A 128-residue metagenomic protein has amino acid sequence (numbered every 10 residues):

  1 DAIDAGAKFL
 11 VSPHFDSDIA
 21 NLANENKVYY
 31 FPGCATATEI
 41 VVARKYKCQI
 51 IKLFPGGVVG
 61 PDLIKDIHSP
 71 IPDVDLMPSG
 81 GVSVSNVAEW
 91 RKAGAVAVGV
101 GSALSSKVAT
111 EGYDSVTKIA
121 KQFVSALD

Functional and structural regions predicted by a protein language model:
D1-A5, T38-Y46, L63, V82-V98: Catalytic cores of alpha/beta
I3, A20-E25, R44, I64-S69 (+1 more regions): Surface-exposed amphipathic alpha-helices with a cationic face
G6-F15, Y29-I40, Q49-G57: Catalytic beta/alpha-barrel core
A7-K8, L22-F31, P70-P78: Short beta-strand/loop segments at the ligand-binding rim of alpha/beta enzyme cores
P13, G33, S79, V100-G101: Generic beta-sheet signal
H14-I19, L53-P61, A93-T117: Glycine-rich phosphate-binding active-site loops on the catalytic face of alpha/beta enzymes
A23-V28, R91, K107-D128: C-terminal helical cap(s) of enzyme catalytic domains, especially alpha/beta-barrels
L53-F54, M77-S79: Thr-Gly-centered strand-to-loop micro-motif
